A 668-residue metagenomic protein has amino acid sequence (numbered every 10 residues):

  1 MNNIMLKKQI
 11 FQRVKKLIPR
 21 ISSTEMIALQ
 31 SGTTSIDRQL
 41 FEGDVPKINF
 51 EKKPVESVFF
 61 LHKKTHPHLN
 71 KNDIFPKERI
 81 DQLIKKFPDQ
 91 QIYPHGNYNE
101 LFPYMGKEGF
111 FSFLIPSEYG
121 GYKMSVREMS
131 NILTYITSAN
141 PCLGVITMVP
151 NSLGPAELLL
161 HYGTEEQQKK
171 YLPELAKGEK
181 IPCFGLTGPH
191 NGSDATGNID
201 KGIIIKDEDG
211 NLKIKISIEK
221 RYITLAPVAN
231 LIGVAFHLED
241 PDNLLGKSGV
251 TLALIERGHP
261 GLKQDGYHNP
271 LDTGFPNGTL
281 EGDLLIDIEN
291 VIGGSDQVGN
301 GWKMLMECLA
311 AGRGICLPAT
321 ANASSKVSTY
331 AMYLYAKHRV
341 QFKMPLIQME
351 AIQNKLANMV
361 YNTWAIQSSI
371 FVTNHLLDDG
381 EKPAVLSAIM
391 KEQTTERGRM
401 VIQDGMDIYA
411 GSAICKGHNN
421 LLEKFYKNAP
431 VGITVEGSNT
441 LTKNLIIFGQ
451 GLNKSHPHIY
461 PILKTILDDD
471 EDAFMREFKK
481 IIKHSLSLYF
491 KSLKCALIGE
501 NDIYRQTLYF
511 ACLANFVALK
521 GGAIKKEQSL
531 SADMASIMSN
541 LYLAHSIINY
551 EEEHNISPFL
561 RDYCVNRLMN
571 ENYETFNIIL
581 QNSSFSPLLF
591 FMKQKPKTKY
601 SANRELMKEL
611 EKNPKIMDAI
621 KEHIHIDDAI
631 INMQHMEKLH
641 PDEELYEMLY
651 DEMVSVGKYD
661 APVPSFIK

Functional and structural regions predicted by a protein language model:
M1-P150, Y162-E179, S193, I626-K668: Amphipathic, small/basic residue-rich leader segments at the start of a protein or domain
K63-E108, T137, L159-I203, K215 (+2 more regions): Gly/Pro-rich turn-and-neighbor structural signature
N211-L262: A short core secondary-structure module
P260-L285: Flexible, small-/acidic-enriched active-site or ligand-binding loops
T279-R313, Y330-I347, L486-K525: A glycine-rich, basic-preceded beta-loop-alpha segment at the flavin cofactor/substrate interface of flavin-utilizing
H338-N354, E552-I556: Terminal amphipathic helices with adjacent charged low-complexity linkers/tails
W364-T395, M406-Y409, A413-I414, L543-F590: C-terminal helix-coil-helix/basic helical segment that borders enzyme active sites and/or dimer interfaces and provides
A413-G499, S586-I667: Glycine-rich phosphate/cofactor-binding loops in nucleotide/flavin-utilizing enzymes
